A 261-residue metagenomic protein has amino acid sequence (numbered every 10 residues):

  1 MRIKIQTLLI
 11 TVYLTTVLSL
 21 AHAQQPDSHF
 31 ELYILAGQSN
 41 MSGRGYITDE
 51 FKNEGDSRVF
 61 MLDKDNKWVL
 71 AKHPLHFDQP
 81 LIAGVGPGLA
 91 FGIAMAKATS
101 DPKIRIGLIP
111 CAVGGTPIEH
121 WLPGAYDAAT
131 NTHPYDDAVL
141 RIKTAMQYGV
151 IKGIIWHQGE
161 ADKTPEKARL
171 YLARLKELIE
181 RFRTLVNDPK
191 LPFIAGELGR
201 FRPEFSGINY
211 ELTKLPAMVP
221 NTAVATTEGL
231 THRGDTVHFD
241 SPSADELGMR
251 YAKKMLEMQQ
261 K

Functional and structural regions predicted by a protein language model:
M1-I5: Positively charged n-region of N-terminal signal peptides that target proteins for export
T7-S19: Bacterial N-terminal signal peptides
Q24-K261: Cell-envelope and extracellular/periplasmic
